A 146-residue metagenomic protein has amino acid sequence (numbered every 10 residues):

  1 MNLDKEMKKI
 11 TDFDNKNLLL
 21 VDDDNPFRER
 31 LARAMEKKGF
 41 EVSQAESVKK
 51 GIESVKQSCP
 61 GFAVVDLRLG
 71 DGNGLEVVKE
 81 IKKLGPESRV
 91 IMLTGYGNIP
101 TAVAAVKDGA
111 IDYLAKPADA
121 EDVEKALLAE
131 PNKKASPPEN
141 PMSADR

Functional and structural regions predicted by a protein language model:
M1-N17: Non-catalytic signal-transmission and effector/linker regions of two-component phosphorelay proteins
T11, N25-S43: Two-component/phosphorelay signaling modules centered on CheY-like receiver
D22, D66: Active-site residues of response regulator receiver
R28, G70, T94, N98: The feature encodes the CheY-like receiver
G39-V48, S54: Short hydrophobic/Thr-rich beta-strand motif most characteristic of the beta2 strand and flanking loop of CheY-like
S47, N73-E76: Acidic catalytic/metal-coordinating carboxylates
E53, R68, L75-E87, A104: Short amphipathic alpha-helix used as the core "switch/output" element in two-component signaling
